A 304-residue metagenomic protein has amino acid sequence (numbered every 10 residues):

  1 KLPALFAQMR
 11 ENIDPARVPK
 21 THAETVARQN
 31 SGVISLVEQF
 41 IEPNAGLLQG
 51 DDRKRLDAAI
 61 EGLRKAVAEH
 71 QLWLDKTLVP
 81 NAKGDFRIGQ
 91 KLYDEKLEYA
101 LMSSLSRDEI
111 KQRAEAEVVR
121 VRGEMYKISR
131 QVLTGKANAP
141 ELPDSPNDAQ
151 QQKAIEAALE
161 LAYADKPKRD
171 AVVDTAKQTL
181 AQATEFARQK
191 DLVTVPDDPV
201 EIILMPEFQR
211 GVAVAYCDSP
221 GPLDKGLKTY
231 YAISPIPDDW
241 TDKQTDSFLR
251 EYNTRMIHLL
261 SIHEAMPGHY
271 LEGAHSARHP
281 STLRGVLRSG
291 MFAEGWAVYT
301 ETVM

Functional and structural regions predicted by a protein language model:
K1-M304: N-terminal maturation segment of proteins
